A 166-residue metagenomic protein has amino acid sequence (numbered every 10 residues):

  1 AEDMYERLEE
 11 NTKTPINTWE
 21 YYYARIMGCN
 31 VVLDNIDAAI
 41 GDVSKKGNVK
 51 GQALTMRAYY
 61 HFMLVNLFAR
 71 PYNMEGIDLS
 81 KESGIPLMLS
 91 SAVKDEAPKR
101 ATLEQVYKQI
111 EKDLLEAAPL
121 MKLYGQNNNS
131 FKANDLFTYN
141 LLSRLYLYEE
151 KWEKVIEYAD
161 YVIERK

Functional and structural regions predicted by a protein language model:
E2-F68, A101, A118-Q126: Conserved, well-structured interaction surfaces
G28, V106, D113, L120 (+2 more regions): Alpha-helical solenoid repeat scaffolds, predominantly canonical TPR units
Q52, R57-V93: Extended ligand-binding groove/face enriched in aromatic
Y60, S143-L145: Residue-level signature for tetratricopeptide repeat
P98-V106: A short, structured beta-strand-centered segment in the mid-to-C-terminal lobe of catalytic cores from group-transfer
D135-L136: Generic helix N-cap/helix-start motif at coil->alpha-helix transitions
